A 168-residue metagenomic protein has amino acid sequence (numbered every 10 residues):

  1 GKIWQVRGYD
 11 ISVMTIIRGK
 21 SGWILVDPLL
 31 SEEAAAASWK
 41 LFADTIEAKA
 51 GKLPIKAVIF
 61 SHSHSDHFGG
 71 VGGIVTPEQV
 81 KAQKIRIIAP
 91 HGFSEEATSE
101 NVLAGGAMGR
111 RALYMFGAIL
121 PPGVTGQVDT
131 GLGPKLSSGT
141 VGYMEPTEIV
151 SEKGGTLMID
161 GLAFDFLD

Functional and structural regions predicted by a protein language model:
G1, I16-I17, G139-M144, E148-D168: Core dinuclear metal-dependent hydrolase active-site scaffold
I3-K49: Conserved beta-strand hairpin/beta-sheet module of binuclear metal-dependent hydrolase folds, prominently
Q5, I16-R18, W23-V26, K56-F60 (+2 more regions): Structural recognition of the beta-strand scaffold that forms the well-ordered cores of secreted hydrolase catalytic
G8, S63, D168: Glycine-rich His-Gly loop
Y9, P28-L29, P90-H91, E152-K153: Fold-independent oxyanion-binding glycine-rich loops and adjacent beta-strand/coil segments at enzyme active sites
I11, G19-K20, K81-Q83, D160: Short, well-ordered loop/turn elements at secondary-structure boundaries
A34-A35, K40-P146, V150-S151: Active-site HxH/HxHxD metal-binding segment of metal-dependent hydrolases
